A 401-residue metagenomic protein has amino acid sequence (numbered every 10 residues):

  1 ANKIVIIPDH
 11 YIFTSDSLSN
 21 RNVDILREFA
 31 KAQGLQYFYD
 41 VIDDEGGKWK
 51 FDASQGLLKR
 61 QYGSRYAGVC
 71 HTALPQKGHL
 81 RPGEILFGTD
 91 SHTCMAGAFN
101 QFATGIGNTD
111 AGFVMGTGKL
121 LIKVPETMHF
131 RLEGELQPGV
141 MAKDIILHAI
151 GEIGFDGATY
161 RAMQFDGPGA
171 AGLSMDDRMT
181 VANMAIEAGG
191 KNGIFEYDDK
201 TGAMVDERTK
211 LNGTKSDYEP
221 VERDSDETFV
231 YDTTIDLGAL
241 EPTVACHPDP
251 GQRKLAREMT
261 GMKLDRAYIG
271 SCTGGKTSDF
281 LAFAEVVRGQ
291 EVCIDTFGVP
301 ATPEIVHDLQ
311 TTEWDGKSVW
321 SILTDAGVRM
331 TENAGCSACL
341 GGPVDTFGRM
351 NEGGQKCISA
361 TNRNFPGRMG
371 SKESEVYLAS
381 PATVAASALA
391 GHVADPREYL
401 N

Functional and structural regions predicted by a protein language model:
A1-N401: Fe-S-dependent hydro-lyases/dehydratases of central metabolism
